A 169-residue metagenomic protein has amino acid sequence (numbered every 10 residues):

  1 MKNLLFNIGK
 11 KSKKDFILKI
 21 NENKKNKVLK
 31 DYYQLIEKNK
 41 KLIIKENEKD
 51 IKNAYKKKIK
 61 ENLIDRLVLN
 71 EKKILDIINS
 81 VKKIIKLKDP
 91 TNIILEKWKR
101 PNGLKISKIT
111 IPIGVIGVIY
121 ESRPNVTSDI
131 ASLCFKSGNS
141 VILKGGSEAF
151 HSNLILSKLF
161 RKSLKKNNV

Functional and structural regions predicted by a protein language model:
M1-I106: N-terminal Rossmann-like NAD(P)+-binding subdomain of aldehyde/semialdehyde dehydrogenases
V28, V68, V81, V115-V118 (+3 more regions): Extended aliphatic helical segments
E61, I111-P112, V169: Short glycine-enriched loop/turn motifs at secondary-structure junctions
K86, P90-K162: Conserved small-residue-rich beta-alpha loop and adjacent elements that most often cradle the phosphate/pyrophosphate
K162-V169: A glycine-rich helix N-cap at a beta->alpha junction
